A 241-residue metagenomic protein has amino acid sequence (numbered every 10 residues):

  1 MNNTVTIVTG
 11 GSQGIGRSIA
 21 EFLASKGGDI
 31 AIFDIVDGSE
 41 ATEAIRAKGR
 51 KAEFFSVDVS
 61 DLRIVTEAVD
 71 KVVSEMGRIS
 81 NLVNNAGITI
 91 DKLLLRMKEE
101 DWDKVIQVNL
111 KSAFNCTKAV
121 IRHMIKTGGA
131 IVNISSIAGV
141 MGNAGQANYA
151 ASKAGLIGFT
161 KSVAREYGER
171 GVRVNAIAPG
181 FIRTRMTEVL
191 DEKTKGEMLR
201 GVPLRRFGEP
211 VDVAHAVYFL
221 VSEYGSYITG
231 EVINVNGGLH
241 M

Functional and structural regions predicted by a protein language model:
M1-A31: Canonical Rossmann dinucleotide-binding motif of NAD(H)/NADP(H)-dependent dehydrogenases/reductases, specifically
S56-A68, E99, V211-D212: The beta1-alpha1 cofactor-binding region of Rossmann-like NAD(H)/NADP(H)-dependent oxidoreductases
L93-L94, D101-I106, T187, M198: Substrate-binding pocket helix/loop in short-chain dehydrogenase/reductase
T117, S152, T160: Active-site helix of classical SDR
R122, R165-E169, S226: Alpha-helical segment proximal to the catalytic Tyr-Lys
S136: Residue(s) in the substrate-gating loop at a strand-loop-helix junction that position the organic substrate next
R206-V235, H240: C-terminal substrate-recognition "lid" of short-chain dehydrogenase/reductases
